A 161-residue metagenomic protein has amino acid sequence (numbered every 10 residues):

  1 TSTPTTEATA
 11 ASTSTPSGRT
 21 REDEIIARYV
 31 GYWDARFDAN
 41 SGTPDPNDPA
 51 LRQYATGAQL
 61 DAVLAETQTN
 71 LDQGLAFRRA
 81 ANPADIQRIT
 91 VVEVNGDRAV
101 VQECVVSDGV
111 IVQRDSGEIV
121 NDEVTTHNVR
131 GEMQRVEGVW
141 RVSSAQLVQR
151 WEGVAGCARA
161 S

Functional and structural regions predicted by a protein language model:
T1-A27, W151-S161: N-terminal low-complexity, Pro/Thr-rich disordered segments that flank secretion/membrane-targeting signals
A10-A81: Core segments of small alpha/beta cavity-forming domains
A55-A62, F77-R78, I89, E93 (+2 more regions): Alpha-helix boundary/capping detector
D72-S116: Surface-exposed, charged secondary-structure patches
R98-V139, L147-S161: Exposed beta-sheet edge and beta->alpha loop/turn motif
